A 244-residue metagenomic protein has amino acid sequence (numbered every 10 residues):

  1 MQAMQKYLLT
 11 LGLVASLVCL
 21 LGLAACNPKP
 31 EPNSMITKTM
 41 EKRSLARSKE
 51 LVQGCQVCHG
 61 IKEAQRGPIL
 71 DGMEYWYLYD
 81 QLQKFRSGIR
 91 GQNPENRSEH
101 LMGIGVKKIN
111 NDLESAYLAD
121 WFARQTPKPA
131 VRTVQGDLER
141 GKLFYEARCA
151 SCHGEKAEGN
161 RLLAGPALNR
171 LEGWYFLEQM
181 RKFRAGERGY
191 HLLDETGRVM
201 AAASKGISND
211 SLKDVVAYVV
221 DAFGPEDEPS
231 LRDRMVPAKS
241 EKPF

Functional and structural regions predicted by a protein language model:
Q2-A15: Bacterial N-terminal signal peptides that target proteins for export
G22-A25: C-terminal motif of bacterial Sec signal peptides marking the signal peptidase cleavage site
N27-K29: Bacterial signal peptide processing site
P32-I61, V134-E158, R232-K239, F244: Sequence/structural segment immediately N-terminal to covalent heme-attachment motifs in c-type and related
E50-G60, D80-Q83, I104, A116-D120 (+5 more regions): C-type cytochrome heme c attachment motif
A64-D71, R86-S115, Q125, V131-G136 (+5 more regions): Axial heme c-ligation environment in periplasmic c-type cytochrome domains
M73-E74, D80-Q81, L171-E172: Extracellular/lumenal glycan-associated surfaces
